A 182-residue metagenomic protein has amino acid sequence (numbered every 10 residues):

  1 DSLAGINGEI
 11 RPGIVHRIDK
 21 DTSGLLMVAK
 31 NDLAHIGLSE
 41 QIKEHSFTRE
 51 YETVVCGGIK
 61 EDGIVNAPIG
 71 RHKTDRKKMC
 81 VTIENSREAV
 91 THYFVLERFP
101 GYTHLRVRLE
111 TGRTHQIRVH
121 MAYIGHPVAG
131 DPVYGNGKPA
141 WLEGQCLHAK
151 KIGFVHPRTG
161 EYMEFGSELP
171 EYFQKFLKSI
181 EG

Functional and structural regions predicted by a protein language model:
D1-G182: RNA pseudouridine synthases
